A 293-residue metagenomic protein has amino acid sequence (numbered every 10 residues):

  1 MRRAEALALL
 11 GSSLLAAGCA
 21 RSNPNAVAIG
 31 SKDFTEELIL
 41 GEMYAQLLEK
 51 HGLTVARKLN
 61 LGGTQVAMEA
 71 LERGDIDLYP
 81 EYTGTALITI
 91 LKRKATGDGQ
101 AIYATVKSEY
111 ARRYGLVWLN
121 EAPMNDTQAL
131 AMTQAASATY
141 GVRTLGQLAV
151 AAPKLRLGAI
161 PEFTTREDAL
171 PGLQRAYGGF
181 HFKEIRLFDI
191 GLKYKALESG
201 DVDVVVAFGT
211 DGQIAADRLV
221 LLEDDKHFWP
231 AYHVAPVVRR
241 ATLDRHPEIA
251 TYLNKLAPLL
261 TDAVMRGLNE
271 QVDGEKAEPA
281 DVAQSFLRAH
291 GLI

Functional and structural regions predicted by a protein language model:
E5-A20: N-terminal export signals
A20-A26: Bacterial lipoprotein signal-peptidase II cleavage site
A26-A56, L61, P123-K195, A277-D281: Bilobed "Venus flytrap"/periplasmic-binding protein-like clamshell domains and structurally analogous long
E36, E162-T164, D168, Q174-A176 (+1 more regions): An extracytoplasmic/periplasmic, membrane-proximal ligand-sensing/linker region
V66-M68, K193-A196: Short, hydrophobic alpha-helical packing/hinge segments within bilobed ligand-binding/sensory domains
E72-E81, P153-L155, E198-A207: Alpha-to-beta junction loops
I90-Q100, A104-L119, S199-D201, Q213-H227: Ligand-binding "clamshell"
Q128-A138, H233-H246: A bilobed periplasmic-binding-protein/Venus flytrap-type ligand-binding module shared by bacterial periplasmic
